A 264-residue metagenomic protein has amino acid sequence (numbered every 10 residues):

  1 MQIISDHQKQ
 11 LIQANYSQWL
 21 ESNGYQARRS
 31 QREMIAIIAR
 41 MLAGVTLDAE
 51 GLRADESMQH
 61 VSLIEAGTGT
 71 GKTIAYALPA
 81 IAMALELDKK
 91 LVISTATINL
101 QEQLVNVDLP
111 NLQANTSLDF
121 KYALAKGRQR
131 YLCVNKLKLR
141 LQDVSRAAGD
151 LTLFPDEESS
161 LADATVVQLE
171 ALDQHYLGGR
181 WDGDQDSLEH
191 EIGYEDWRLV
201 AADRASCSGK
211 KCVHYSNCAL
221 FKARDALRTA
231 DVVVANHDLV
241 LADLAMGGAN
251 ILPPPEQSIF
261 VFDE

Functional and structural regions predicted by a protein language model:
Q2-S17, E21, Q26, E50-M58 (+3 more regions): A substrate-engagement module of RecA-like helicase motors
Y25-G51: N-terminal pre-P-loop "Q-motif" helix
A39-M41, I74-L87, V107-N111: Walker A/P-loop NTP-binding motif
I64-Y76: Glycine-rich P-loop/Walker A and Walker A-like loops and their local beta1-loop-alpha1 context in P-loop NTPases
H214-R224, H237-P255: Conserved RecA-like ASCE ATPase "motif II neighborhood" in helicase/translocase motors
P255-E264: SF2 helicase catalytic motif II
